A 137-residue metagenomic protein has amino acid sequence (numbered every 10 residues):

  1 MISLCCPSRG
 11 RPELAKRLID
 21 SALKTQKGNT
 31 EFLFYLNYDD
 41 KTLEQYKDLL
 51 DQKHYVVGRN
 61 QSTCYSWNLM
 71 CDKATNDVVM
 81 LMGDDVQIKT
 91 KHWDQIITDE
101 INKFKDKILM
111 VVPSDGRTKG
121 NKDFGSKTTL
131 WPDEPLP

Functional and structural regions predicted by a protein language model:
M1-S3, E31: Cell-envelope/extracellular polymer assembly enzymes that use nucleotide-activated donors
C6-R17, Y38: Active-site beta-to-alpha loop of glycosyltransferases that engages the nucleotide-sugar donor
R17-T30: Short, acidic, metal-binding catalytic loop of nucleotide-sugar glycosyltransferases
N29-K41, V56-V57: Short beta-strand/loop segment that forms part of the nucleotide-sugar
G58-A74: Glycine-rich, basic loop-to-helix element that forms the pyrophosphate-binding segment of sugar-nucleotide handling
D77-Q87: Short beta-strand-to-loop acidic/aromatic patch adjacent to the donor-nucleotide binding site
K91-M110: Conserved donor-nucleotide/metal-binding helix-loop-beta segment in metal-dependent transferases, i.e., the alpha-helix
L109-L130: Short beta-strand-to-loop element that shapes/binds the nucleotide-sugar donor at the catalytic cleft/hinge
